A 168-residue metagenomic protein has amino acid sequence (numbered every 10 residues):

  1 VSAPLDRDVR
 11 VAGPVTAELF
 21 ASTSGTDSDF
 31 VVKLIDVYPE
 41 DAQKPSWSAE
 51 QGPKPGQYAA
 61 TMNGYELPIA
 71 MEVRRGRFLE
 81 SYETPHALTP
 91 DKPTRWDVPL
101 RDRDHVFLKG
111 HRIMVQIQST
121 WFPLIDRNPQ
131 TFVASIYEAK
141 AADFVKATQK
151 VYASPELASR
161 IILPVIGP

Functional and structural regions predicted by a protein language model:
V1-P168: Glycine/threonine-rich phosphate-binding loop and adjacent beta-strand/alpha-helix elements that clamp
